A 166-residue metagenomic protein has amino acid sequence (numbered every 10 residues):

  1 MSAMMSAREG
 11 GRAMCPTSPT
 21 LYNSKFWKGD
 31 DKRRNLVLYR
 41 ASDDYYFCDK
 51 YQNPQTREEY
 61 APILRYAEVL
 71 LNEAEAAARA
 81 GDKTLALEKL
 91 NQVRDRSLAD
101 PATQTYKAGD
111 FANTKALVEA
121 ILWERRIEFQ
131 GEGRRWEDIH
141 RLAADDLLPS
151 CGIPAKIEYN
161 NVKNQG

Functional and structural regions predicted by a protein language model:
M1, K25-G166: Acidic/polar-rich alpha-helix caps and helix-coil junctions
M1-L21: His/Glu-based metal-binding/catalytic segments typifying zinc-dependent metallopeptidases
